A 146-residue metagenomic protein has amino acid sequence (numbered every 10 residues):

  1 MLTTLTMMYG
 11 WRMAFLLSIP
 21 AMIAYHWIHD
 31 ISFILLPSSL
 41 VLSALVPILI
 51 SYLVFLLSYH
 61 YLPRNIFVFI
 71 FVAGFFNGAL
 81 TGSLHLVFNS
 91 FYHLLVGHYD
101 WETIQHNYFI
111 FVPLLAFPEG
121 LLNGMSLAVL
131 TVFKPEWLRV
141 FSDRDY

Functional and structural regions predicted by a protein language model:
M1, L35-S38, I104-I110: Non-cytosolic membrane-interface motifs at loop->transmembrane helix junctions
M1-A14: Generic transmembrane alpha-helix motif of multi-pass integral membrane proteins
A14-H26: Small-polar-interrupted transmembrane alpha-helices in polytopic inner-membrane proteins
A24, I28, S32, I50-V54 (+10 more regions): Alpha-helical membrane-inserting segments
Y25-W27, I31-F33, S39-H85: Short helix-perturbing small/polar motifs within transmembrane alpha-helices
H29-I31, R64, L94-N107: Membrane-interface helix termini and inter-helical loops of multi-pass transporters
L36-V41, F117-L121: Loop-to-transmembrane alpha-helix initiation sites
D100-Y146: Alpha-helical transmembrane segments and their cytosolic interface
